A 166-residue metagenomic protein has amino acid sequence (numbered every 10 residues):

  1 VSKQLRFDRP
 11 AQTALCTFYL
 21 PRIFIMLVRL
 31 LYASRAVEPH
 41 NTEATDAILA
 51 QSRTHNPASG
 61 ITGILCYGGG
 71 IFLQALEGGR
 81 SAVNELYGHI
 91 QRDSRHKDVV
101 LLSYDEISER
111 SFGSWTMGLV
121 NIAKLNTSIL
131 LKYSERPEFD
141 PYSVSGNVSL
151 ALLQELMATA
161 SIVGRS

Functional and structural regions predicted by a protein language model:
V1-I25: N-terminal amphipathic/basic-hydrophobic helices that include classical n-h-c signal peptides and signal-anchor
F18-S166: Charge-rich, low-complexity N-terminal segments
